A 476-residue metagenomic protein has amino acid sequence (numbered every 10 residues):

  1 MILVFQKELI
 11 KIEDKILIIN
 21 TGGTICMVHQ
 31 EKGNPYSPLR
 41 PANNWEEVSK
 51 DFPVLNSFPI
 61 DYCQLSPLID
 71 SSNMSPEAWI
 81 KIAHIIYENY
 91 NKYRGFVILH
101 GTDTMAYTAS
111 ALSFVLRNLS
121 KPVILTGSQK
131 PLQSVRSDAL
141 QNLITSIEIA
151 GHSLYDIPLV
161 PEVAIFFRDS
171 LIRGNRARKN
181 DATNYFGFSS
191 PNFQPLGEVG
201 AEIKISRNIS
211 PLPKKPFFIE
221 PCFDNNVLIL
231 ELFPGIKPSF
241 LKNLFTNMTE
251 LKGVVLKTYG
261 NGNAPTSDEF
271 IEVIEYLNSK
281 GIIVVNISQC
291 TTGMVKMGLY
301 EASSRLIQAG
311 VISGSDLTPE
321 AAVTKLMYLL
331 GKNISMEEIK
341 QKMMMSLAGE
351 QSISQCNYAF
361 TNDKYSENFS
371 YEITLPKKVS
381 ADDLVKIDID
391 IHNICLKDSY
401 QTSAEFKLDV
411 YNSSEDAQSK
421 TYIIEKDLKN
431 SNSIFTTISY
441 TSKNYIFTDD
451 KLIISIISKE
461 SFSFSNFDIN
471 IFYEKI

Functional and structural regions predicted by a protein language model:
I2-E88: ATP/NTP phosphate-donor binding region
E13, I19-H29, P41-V54, R173-S267 (+1 more regions): Accessory alpha-helical/coil subdomains and C-terminal extensions that flank or cap enzyme catalytic cores
L99-K121, T266-V273, A302: Short Gly/Thr/Asp-enriched flexible loops that form oxyanion-binding sites at enzyme active sites
L125-G200: Internal gly/pro-rich beta-alpha loop/helix module that stabilizes soluble enzyme cofactors or their anionic handles
A264-F360: ATP/nucleoside-binding phosphotransfer catalytic cores, i.e., glycine-rich phosphate-binding loops
V379-Y400, D450-S458: A short beta-strand element within beta-rich, extracytoplasmic domains of secreted/secretory-pathway proteins
S433-S461: Cysteine-clustered segments with highest specificity for TGF-beta superfamily mature ligands
E460-I476: Exposed low-complexity, polar/acidic, P/S/T/G-rich flexible segments that act as propeptides, protease-susceptible
